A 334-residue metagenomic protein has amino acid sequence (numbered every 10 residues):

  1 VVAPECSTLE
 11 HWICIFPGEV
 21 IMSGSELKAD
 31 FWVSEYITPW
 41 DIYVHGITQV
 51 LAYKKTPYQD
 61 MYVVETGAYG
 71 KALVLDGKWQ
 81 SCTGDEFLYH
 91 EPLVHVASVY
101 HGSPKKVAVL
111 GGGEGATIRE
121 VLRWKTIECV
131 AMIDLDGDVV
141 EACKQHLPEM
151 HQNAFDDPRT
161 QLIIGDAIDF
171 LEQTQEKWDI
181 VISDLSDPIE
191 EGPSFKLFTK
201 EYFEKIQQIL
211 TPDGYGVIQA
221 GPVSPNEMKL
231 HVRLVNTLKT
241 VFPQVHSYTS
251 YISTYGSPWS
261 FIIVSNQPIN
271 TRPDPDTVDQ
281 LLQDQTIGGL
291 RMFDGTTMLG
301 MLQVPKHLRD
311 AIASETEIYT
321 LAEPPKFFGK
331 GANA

Functional and structural regions predicted by a protein language model:
V2-L9: Extreme N-terminal basic, low-complexity initiation segments that serve as generic localization/processing leaders
S23-G70, S250-A334: Soluble small-group transferase modules, centered on the S-adenosyl donor enzyme superfamily
S23-V33, Y69, S81-I218, P225-H231 (+1 more regions): The AdoMet/dcAdoMet-binding core of the Class I SAM-like
V74-L75: A general beta-strand register signal
F198, H231, Q244-H246, G256 (+1 more regions): Soluble extramembrane regions of membrane proteins in the secretory/endomembrane system
L234-S247, N266-T271: A SAM-dependent methyltransferase catalytic signature shared across enzymes that methylate proteins
